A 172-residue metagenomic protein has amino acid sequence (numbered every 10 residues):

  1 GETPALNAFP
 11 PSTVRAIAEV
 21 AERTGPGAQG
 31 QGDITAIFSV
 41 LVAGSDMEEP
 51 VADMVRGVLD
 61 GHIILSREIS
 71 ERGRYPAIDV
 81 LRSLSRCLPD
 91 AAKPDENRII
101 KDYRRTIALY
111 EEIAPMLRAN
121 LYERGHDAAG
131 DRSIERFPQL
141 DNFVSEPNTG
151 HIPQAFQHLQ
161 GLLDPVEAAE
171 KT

Functional and structural regions predicted by a protein language model:
G1-T172: P-loop NTPase catalytic core
